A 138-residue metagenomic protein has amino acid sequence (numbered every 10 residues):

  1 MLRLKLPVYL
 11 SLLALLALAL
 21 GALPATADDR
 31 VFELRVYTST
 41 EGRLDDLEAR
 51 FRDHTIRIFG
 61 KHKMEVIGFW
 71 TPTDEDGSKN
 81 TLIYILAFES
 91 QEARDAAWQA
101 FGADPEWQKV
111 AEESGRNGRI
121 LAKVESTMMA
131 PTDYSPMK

Functional and structural regions predicted by a protein language model:
M1-L6: N-terminal secretory signal peptides that target proteins for export/translocation
Y9-G21: Bacterial N-terminal signal peptides
G21-A27: Sec/Tat signal peptide C-region and signal peptidase I cleavage site
A27-E41, D76, D104, G115-K138: Intrinsic disorder/low-complexity detector
A27-V36, T71, G77-S90: Accessory recognition modules or surfaces
V31-E48, R52, K61-H62: Mature N-terminal segment immediately following signal peptide/propeptide cleavage in secreted/periplasmic
D45-L47, R94-A96, P136-K138: Short acidic, gly/pro-rich beta-turn/loop elements at beta-sheet edges and active-site/ligand-binding grooves
A49-I67, E75, A87-M129: An amphipathic, aromatic/His-enriched active-site/gating alpha helix that lines ligand/cofactor pockets
